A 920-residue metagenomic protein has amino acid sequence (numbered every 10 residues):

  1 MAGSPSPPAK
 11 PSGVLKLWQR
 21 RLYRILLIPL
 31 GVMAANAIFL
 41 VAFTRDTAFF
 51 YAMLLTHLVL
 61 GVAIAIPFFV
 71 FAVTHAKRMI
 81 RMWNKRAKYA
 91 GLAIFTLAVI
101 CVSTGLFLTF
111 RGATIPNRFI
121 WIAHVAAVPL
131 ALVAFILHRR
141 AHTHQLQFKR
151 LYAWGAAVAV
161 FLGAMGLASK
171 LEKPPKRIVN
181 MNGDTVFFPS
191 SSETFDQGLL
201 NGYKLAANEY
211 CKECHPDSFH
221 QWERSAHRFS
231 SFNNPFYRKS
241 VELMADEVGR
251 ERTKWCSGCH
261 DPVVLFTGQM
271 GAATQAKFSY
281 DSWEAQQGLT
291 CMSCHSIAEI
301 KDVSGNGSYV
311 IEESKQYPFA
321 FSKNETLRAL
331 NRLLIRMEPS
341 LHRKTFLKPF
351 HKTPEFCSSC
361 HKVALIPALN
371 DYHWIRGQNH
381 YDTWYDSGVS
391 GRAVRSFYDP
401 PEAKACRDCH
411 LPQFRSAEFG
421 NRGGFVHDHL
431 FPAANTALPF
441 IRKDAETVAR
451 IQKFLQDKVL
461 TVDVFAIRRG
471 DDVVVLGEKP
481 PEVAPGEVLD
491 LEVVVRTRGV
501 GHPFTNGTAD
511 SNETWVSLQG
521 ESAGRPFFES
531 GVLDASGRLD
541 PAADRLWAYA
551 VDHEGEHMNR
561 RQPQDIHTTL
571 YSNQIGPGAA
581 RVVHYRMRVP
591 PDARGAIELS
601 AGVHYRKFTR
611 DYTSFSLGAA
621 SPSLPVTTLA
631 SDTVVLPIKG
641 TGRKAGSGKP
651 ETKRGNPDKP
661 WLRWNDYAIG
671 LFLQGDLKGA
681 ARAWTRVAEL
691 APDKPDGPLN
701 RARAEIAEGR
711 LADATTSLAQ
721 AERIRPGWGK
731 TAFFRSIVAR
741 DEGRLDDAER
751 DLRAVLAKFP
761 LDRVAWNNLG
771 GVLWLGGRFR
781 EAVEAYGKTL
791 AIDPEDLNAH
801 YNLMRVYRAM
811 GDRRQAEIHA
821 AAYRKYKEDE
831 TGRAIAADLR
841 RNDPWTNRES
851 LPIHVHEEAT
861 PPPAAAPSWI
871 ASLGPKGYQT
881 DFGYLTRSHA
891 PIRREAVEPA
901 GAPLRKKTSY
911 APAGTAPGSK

Functional and structural regions predicted by a protein language model:
A2-N180: Membrane-embedded alpha-helical bundles that constitute the cytochrome b-like, heme-associated redox core of multi-pass
R140, Q145-A157, L171-G202, S218-R252 (+4 more regions): Primarily the internal scaffold of c-type cytochrome electron-transfer domains, especially repeated/multiheme c-type
W661, P695-D696, G729-K730, R763-V764 (+2 more regions): Helix-start (N-cap) detector for alpha-helical repeat units in TPR-like alpha-solenoids, especially tetratricopeptide
F672, I706, R740, A757 (+2 more regions): Position-specific recognition of the canonical hydrophobic site in helix A of tetratricopeptide repeat
L690, I724, K758-F759, I792 (+1 more regions): Structural marker of alpha-solenoid helical repeat scaffolds
A791, L797, Y801-G832: TPR/TPR-like (Sel1-like) alpha-helical repeat modules
